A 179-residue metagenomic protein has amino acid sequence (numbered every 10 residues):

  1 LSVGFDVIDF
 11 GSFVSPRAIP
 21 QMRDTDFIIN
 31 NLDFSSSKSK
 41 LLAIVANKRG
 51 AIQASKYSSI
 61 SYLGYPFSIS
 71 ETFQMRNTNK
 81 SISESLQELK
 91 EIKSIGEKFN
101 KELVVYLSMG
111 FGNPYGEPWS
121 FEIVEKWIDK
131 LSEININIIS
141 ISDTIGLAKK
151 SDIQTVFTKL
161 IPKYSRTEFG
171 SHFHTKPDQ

Functional and structural regions predicted by a protein language model:
L1, S39-K48, M75-S81, M109-E122 (+1 more regions): Active-site mouth loops of central-metabolism enzymes
S2-F5, K90: Alpha-helical scaffold segments that flank or form the walls of functional sites
G4, K56-L63, E133-N137, K159-F169 (+1 more regions): Glycine-enriched alpha-helix->loop->beta-strand junction motifs that scaffold or abut catalytic
F5-L32, F67-K80, M109-Y115, S140-S151: Glycine-rich, proline-tolerant flexible connector loops at the mouths of alpha/beta enzymes
D6-F10, S39-V45, S61-Y65, L103-L107 (+2 more regions): Hydrophobic faces of well-ordered beta-strands that scaffold small-molecule active sites in alpha/beta enzyme cores
A18-A43, E84-V104, I153-S171: Alpha-helix-loop-beta-strand connector modules within alpha/beta enzyme cores
Q21-D26, A51-S58, Y115-W127, K149-I161: Distinct, well-ordered alpha-helical segments
S70-T144: Conserved anion-binding
